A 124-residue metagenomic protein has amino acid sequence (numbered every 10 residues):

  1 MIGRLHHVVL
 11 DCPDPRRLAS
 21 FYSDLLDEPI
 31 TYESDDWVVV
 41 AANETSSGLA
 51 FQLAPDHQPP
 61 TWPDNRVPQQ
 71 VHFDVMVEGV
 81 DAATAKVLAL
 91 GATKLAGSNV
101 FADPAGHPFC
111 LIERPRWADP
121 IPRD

Functional and structural regions predicted by a protein language model:
M1-S20, L25, Q70-V75, P115-D124: N-terminal beta-strand motif that seeds the catalytic metal site of vicinal oxygen chelate
I2, V9-L49, A82-A85, A89-V100: Core segments of cupin and vicinal oxygen chelate
R4, A50, H72, M76 (+2 more regions): Conserved beta-strand segments that form the floor/walls of ligand-binding pockets within enzyme and binding domains
E28-V67, P108-R116, I121: Conserved short beta-strand elements that form part of the metal-binding/catalytic scaffold of enzyme active sites
N65-L88: Mid-chain, well-packed structural core segment of small domains
D103: Short, acidic, Ser/Thr-enriched surface-loop or helix-capping motifs
